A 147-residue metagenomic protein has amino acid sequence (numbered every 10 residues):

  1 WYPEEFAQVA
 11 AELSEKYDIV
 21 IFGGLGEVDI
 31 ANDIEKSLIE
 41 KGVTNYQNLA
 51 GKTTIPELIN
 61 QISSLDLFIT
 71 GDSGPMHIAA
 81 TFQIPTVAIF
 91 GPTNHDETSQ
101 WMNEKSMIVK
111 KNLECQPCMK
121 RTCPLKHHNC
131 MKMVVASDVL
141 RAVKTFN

Functional and structural regions predicted by a protein language model:
Y2-G91: Donor-binding and catalytic core of enzymes assembling or modifying cell-surface/extracellular glycoconjugates
E35, N45-L49, A80-N147: Nucleotide-sugar donor-binding patch of glycosyltransferase catalytic domains
